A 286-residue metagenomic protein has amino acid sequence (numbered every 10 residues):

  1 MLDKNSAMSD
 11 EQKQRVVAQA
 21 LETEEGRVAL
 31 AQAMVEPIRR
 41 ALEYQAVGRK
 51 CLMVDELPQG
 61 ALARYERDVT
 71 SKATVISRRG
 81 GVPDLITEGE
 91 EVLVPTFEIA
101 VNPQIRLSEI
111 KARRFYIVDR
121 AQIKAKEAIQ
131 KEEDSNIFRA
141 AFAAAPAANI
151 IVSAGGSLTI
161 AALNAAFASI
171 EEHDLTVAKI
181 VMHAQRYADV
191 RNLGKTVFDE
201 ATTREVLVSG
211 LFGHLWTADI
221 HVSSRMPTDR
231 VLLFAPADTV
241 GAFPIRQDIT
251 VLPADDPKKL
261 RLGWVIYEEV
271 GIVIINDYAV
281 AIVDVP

Functional and structural regions predicted by a protein language model:
M1-R40: N-terminal alpha-helical "arm" segments
L2-A7, A18, D55-L57, K195-P286: Sequence/fold signature of self-assembling virion shell proteins
E25-L42, A166, A237-I249: Short, Φ-rich (hydrophobic/aromatic) sequence segments
A29-I99: Assembly/oligomerization interface modules of large self-assembling protein complexes
A100-H173, V285-P286: Alpha-helical scaffold segments that mediate packing/assembly in large oligomeric complexes
Q104-R106, M182-R186, F234-P236, I275-N276: Helix N-cap / beta->alpha transition motif
R113, D189-R191, I274-I275: Short helix/loop capping segments that flank catalytic or ligand/cofactor-binding pockets
A143-F212: Extended, solvent-exposed, turn-rich assembly/linker loops in the middle of proteins
